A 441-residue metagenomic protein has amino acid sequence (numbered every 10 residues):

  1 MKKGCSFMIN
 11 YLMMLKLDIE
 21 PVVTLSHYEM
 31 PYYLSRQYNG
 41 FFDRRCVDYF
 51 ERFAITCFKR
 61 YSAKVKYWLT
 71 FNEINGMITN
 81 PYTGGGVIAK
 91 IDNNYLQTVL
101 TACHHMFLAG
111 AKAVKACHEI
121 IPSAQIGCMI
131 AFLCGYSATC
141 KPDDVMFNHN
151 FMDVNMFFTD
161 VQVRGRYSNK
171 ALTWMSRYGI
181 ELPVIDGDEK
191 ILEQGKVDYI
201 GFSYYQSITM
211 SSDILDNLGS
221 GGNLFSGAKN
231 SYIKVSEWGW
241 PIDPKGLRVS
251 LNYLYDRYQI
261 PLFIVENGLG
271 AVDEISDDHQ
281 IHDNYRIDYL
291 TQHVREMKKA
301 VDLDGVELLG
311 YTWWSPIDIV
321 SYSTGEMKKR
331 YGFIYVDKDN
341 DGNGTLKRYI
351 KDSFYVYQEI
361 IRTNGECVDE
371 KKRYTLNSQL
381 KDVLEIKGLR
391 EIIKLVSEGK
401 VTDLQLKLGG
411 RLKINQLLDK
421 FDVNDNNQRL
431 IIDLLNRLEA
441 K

Functional and structural regions predicted by a protein language model:
F7-M8, I386: Generic non-transmembrane alpha-helix signal with a bias for helix starts/N-cap capping motifs
I9-E370: Active-site region of glycoside hydrolase catalytic domains
R373-A440: Compact, charge-rich alpha-helical regulatory domains located at protein termini
